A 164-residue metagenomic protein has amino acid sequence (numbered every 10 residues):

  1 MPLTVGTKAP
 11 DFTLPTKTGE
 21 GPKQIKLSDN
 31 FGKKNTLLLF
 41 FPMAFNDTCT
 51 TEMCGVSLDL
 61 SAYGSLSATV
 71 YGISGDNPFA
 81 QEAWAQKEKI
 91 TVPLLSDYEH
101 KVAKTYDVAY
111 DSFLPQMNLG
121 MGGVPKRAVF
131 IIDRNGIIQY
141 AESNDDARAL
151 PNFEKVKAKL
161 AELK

Functional and structural regions predicted by a protein language model:
M1-K164: Chalcogenol-based redox active-site neighborhoods
